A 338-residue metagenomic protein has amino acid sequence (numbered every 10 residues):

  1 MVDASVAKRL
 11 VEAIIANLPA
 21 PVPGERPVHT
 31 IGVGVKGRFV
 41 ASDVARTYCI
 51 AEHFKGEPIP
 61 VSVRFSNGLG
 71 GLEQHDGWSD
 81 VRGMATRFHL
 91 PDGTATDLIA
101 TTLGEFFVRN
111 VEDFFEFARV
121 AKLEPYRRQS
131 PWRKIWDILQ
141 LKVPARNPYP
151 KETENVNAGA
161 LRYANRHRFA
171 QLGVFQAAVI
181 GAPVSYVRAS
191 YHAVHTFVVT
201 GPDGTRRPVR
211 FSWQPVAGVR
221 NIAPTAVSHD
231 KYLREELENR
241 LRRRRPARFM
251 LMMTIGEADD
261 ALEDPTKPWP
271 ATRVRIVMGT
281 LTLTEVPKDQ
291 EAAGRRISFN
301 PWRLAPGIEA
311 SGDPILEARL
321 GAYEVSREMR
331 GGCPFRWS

Functional and structural regions predicted by a protein language model:
M1-S338: Active-site-adjacent core segments of small-molecule enzymes
